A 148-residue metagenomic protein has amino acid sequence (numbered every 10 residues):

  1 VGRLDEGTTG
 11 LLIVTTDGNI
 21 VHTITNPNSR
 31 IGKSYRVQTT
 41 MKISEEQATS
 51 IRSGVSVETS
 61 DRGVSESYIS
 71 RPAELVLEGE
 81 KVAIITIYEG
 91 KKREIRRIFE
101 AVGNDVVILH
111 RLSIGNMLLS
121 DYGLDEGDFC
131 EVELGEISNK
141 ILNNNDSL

Functional and structural regions predicted by a protein language model:
V1-L148: RNA pseudouridine synthases
